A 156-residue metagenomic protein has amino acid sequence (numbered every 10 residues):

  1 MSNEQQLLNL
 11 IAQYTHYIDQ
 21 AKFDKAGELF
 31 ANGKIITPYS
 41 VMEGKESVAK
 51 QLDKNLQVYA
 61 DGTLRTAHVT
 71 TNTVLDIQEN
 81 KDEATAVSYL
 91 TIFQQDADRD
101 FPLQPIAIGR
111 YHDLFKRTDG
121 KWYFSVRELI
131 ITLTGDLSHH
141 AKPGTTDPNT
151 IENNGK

Functional and structural regions predicted by a protein language model:
M1-L29: Short, low-complexity N-terminal intrinsically disordered segments enriched in polar/charged residues
S2, S40-E43, L103: A structural signal for alpha-helical segments
S2-L8, K25, E46, K50 (+1 more regions): Binding-site signature for planar aromatic cofactors or substrates
N9, E43, R110: Short, well-structured alpha-helical interface segments that form or flank functional binding sites
L10-Q13, K54, L114: Alpha-helical scaffold segments in carbohydrate-active enzymes
H16, P38, F101, P105: Short, charged/polar micro-motifs that form catalytic or ligand-binding hotspots
F23-T91: A solvent-exposed, acidic/Ser-Thr-rich amphipathic alpha-helical stretch
D61-K156: A beta-strand edge to alpha-helix "cap/lid" segment located at domain peripheries
